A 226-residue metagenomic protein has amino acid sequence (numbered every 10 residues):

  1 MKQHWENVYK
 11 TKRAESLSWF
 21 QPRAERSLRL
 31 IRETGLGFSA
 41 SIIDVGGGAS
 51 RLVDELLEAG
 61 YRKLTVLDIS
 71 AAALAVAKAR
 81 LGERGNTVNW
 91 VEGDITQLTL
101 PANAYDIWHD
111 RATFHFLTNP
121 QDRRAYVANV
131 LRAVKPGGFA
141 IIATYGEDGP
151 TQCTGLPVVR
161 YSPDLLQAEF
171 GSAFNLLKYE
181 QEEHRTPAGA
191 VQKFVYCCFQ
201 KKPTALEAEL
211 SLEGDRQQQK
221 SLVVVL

Functional and structural regions predicted by a protein language model:
M1-N103, L117-A133, G138-L206, L210 (+1 more regions): Class I (Rossmann-like) S-adenosyl-L-methionine-dependent methyltransferase catalytic domain, capturing the SAM-binding
D106: Conserved acidic residues
H109: A conserved beta-strand element that flanks and buttresses the S-adenosyl-L-methionine
A112-F116: Short catalytic micro-motifs in class I SAM-dependent methyltransferases
Q218-K220: Compositionally biased, low-complexity intrinsically disordered regions
